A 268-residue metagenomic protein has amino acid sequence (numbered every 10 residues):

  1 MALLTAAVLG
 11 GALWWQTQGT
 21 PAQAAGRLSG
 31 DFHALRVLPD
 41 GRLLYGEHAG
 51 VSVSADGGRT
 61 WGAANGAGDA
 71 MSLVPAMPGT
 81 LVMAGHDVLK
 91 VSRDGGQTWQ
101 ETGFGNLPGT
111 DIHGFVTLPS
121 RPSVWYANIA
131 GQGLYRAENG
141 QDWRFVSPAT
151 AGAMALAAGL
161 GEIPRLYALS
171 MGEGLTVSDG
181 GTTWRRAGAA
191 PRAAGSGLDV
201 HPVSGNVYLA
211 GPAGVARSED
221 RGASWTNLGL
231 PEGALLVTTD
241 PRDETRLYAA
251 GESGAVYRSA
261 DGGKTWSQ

Functional and structural regions predicted by a protein language model:
M1-Q268: Extracellular glycan-interacting surfaces
